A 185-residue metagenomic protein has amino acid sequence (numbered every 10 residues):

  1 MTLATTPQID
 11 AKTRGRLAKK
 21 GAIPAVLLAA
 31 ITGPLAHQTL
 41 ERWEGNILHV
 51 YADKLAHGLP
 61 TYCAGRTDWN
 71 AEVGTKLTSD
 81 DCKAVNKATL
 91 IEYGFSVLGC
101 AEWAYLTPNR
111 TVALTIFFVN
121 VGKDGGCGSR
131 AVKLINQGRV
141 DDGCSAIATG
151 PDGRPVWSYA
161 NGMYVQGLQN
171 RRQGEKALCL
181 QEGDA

Functional and structural regions predicted by a protein language model:
T2-H57, N70-A71, L77-A88, D124-A185: Long, amphipathic alpha-helical surface segments
Q38, P60, V112: Residue-level detector of short, conserved catalytic/binding motifs and their immediate flanks
L59-D68: Early exported N-terminus immediately downstream of N-terminal targeting peptides
T75-R130: Mid-length scaffold segments of soluble, non-membrane domains
